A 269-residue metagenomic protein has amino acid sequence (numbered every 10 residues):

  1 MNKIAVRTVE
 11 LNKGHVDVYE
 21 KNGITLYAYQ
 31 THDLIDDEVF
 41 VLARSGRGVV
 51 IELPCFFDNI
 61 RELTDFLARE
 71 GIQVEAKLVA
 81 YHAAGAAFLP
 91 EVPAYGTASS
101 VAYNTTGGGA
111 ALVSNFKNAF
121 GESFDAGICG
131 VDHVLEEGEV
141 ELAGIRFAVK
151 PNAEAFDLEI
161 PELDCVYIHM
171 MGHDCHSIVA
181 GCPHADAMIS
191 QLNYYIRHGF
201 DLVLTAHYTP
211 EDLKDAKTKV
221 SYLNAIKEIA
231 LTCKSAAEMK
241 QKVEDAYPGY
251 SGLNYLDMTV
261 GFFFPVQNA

Functional and structural regions predicted by a protein language model:
N2, R197-L202, P210-A269: Accessory terminal helices/loops
I4, T8-H15, E20, Y103-A155: Metallo-beta-lactamase
A5-R7, L26-T31, L53-F56, K77 (+2 more regions): Short, flexible loop segments at the rims of nucleotide/cofactor-binding pockets, characterized by
E10-D65, D157-M170: Conserved beta-strand hairpin/beta-sheet module of binuclear metal-dependent hydrolase folds, prominently
D36, F57-N59, V79-F88, V101-N104 (+2 more regions): Active-site environment of divalent metal-dependent phosphoester hydrolases
G46-V49, P54-S100, H133, G199: Active-site metal-binding motif and surrounding structural segment of the metallo-beta-lactamase
C55, A148-V220, N224-A225: Metallo-beta-lactamase
N59, L63, G85, L112 (+4 more regions): Stable alpha-helical elements in mature extracytoplasmic
